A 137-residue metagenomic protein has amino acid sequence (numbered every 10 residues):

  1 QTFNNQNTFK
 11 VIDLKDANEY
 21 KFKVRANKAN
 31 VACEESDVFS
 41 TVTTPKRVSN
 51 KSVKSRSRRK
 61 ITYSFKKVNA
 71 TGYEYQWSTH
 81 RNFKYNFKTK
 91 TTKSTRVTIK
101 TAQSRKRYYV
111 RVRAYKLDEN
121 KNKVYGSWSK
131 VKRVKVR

Functional and structural regions predicted by a protein language model:
Q1-K15, E74-Q103: Recognizes extended acidic, P/S/T-rich segments that occur within or adjacent to Ig-like beta-sandwich modules
V11-N30, A102-N120: Beta-strand-rich modules
D16, V31-V68, K123-R137: Pro/Thr/Ser/Gly-rich low-complexity, intrinsically disordered linker/stalk tracts
Y20-F22, F65, Y73, F83 (+3 more regions): Conserved hydrophobic/aromatic "anchor" residues that stabilize well-ordered secondary structure elements
A26, V48-K51, A70-T71, S78 (+1 more regions): Long alpha-helical scaffolds
P45-K46, K67-N69, T79-R81, T101-Q103 (+1 more regions): Non-catalytic surface loops within mature trypsin-like serine protease
